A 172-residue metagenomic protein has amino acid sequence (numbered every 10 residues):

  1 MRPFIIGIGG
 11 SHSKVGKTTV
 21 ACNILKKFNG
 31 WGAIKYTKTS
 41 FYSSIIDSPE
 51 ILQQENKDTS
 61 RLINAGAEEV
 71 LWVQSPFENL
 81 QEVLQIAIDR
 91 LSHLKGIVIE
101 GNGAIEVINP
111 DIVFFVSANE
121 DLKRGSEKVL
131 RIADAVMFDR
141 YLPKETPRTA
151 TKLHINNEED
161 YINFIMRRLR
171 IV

Functional and structural regions predicted by a protein language model:
P3: Short coil/loop residues immediately preceding or within conserved phosphate-binding loops of NTP-utilizing enzyme
I6-I24: Glycine-rich phosphate-binding P-loop
G9, K35, I99-E100, V116: Short beta-strand segments
C22-S75: N-terminal phosphate/diphosphate-binding loop that engages ATP/GTP or pyrophosphate donors across diverse enzyme folds
W31, A67, S92-I97, P110: Short, high-confidence coil segments that cap the C-terminus of an alpha-helix and link into the following beta-strand
S44-P49, E82-V83, N109, S126: Short, well-ordered secondary-structure micro-motifs
V73-I105: Phosphate-binding/switch loop-helix module in NTP-utilizing enzymes
D89, H93, N102-V172: Conserved catalytic-core segment of NTP-binding enzymes
